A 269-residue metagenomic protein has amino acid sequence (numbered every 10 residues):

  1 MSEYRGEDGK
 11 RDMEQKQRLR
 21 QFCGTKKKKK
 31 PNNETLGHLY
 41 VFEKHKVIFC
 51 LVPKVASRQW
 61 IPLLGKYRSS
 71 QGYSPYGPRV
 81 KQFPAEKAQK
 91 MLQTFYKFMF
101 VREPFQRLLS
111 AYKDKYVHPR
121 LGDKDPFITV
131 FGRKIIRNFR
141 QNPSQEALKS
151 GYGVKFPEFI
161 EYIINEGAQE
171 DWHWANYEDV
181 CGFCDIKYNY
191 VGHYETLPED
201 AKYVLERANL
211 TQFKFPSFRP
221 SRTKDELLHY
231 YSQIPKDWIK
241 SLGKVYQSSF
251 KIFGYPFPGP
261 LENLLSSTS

Functional and structural regions predicted by a protein language model:
M1-S269: Membrane-interface amphipathic segments in extracytoplasmic regions
